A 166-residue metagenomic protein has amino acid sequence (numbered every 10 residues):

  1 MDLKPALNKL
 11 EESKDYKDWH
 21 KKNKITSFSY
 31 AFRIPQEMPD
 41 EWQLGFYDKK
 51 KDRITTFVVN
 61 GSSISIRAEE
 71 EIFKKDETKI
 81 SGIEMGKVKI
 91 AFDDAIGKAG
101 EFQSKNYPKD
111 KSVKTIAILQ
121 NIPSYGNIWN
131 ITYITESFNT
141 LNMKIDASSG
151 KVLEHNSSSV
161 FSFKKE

Functional and structural regions predicted by a protein language model:
M1-E166: Long, terminal "pre-/pro-" and other extracytoplasmic accessory regions that lie outside the mature folded/catalytic
